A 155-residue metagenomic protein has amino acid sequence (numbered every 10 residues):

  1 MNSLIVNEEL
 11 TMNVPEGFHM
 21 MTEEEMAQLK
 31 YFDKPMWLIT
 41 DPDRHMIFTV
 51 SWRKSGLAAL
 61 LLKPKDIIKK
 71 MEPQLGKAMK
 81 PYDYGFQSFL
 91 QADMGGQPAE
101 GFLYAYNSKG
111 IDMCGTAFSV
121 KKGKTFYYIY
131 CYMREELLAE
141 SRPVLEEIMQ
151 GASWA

Functional and structural regions predicted by a protein language model:
M1-N2, G17-M20, L29, P81-Y84 (+1 more regions): Short glycine-aromatic motifs
M1-S3, F32-M36, D93-L103: Short, hydrophobic/aromatic-rich segments at coil-to-beta transitions
V6, D41, Y106-S108: Short acidic, glycine-rich loop/turn motifs
E8-D66: Secretory pathway targeting signatures of secreted, lumenal, and periplasmic proteins
E16-F18, Y127-A155: Surface-exposed amphipathic alpha-helical segments
P42-R44, G95-Q97, V120-F126: Short, solvent-exposed coil/turn segments at beta-strand boundaries
K54, A105-Y106, Y132-M133: Short beta-strand segments enriched in hydrophobic/aromatic residues within well-folded beta-rich domains
D66-V120: Signature of long, low-cysteine stretches enriched in small and polar/charged residues
